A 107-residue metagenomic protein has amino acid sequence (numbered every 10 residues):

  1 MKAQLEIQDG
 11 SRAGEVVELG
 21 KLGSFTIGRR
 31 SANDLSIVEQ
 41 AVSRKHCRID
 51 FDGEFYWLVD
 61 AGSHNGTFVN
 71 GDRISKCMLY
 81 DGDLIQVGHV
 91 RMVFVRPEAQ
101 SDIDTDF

Functional and structural regions predicted by a protein language model:
M1-A3, H89-F107: Regulatory inter-domain linker segments that are low-complexity and enriched for serine/threonine/proline
K2-Q4, E15-H89: Forkhead-associated
D9-S11, E98: Solvent-exposed strand-loop boundary residues in beta-sheet-rich modules
